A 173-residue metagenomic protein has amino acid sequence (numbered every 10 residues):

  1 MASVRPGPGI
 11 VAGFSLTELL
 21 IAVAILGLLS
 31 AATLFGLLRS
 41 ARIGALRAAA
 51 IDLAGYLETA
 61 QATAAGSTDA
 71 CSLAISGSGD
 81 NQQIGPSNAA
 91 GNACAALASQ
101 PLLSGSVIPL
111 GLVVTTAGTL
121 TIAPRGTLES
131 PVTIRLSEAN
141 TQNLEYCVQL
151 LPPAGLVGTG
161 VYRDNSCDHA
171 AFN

Functional and structural regions predicted by a protein language model:
A2-G7, L20, L28, A32-E58 (+3 more regions): N-terminal helix-rich module
A12-I25: N-terminal signal-anchor/signal peptide hydrophobic helix marking the start of the first transmembrane segment
